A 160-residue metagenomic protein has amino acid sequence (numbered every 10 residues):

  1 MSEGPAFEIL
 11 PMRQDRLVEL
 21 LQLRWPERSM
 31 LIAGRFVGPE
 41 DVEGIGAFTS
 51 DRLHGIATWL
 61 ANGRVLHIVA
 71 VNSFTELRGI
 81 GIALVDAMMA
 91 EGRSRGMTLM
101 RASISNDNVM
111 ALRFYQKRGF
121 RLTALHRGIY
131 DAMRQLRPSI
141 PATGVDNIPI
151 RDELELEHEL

Functional and structural regions predicted by a protein language model:
M1-M12, L160: Conserved N-terminal entry element of GNAT/NAT acetyltransferase domains
P11-R78, I82-D86, E159: Acetyl-CoA-dependent GNAT
R28, I32-E40, R52, I56-T58 (+1 more regions): Conserved acyl-donor/pantetheine-binding loop and adjacent beta-alpha core of acyl/acetyltransferases and related
R78-G92, R113-K117: Conserved acetyl-CoA-binding loop-helix of GNAT-fold acetyltransferases
G92-N106: Conserved GNAT acetyl-CoA-binding A-motif
A102-L112, T123-R134: Conserved beta-strand-loop-alpha-helix junction that forms the acyl-donor binding cleft
